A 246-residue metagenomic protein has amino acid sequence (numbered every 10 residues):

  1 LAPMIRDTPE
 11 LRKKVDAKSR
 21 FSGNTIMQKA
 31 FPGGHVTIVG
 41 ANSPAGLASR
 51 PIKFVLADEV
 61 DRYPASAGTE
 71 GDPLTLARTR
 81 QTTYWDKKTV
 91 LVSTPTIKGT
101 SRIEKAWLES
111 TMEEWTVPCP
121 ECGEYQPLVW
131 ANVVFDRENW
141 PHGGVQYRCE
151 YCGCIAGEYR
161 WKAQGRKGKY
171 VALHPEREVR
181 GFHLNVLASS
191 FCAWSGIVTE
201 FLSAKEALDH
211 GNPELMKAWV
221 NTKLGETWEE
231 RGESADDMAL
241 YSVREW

Functional and structural regions predicted by a protein language model:
L1-W246: Phosphate/NTP-binding elements of NTP-utilizing enzymes
